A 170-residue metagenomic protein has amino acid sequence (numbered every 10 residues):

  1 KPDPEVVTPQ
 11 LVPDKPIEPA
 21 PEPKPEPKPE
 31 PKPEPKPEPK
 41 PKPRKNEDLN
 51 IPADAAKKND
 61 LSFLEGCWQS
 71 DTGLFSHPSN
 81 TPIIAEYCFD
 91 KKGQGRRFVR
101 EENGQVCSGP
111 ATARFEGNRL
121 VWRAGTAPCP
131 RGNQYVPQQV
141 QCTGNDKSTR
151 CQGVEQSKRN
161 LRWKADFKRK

Functional and structural regions predicted by a protein language model:
K1-F63, K170: Amphipathic/hydrophobic helical signal segments and adjacent flexible N-terminal regions that mediate secretion
E47-I51, G109-V121, S148-K170: Edge beta-strand at a domain terminus
E47-N80, R97, C151-G153, F167: Tryptophan-anchored aromatic micro-motifs
S70, Q94-R100, L120-A124, S148-E155: Short hydrophobic/aromatic-rich beta-strand segments that constitute the beta-sheet cores of beta-sandwich/beta-barrel
P78-R119: N-terminal glycine/threonine-rich, aromatic-flanked beta-hairpin/loop signature
V99-C107, T126-P130, V154-L161: Short, solvent-exposed aromatic-acidic interface loops
L120-C142: An anionic, turn-rich surface loop/hairpin at beta-sheet edges that serves as a generic interaction/coordination patch
